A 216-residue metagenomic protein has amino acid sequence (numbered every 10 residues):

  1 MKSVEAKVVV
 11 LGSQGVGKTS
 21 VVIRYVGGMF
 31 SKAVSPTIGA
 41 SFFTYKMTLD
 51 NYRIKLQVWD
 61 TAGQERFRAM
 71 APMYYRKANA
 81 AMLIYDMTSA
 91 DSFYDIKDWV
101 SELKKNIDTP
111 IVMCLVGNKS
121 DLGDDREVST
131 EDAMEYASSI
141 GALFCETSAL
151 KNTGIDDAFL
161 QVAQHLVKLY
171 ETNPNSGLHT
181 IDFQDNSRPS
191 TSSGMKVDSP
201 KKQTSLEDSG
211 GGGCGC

Functional and structural regions predicted by a protein language model:
M1-G15, R53, T109-C216: Conserved P-loop small GTPase signature centered on TRAFAC-class small GTPases
T19: Walker A/P-loop
G27-R53, E127: Switch I (effector-binding) loop of TRAFAC-class P-loop GTPase G-domains
M47, V58-W59, M82-D86, C114-N118 (+1 more regions): Conserved beta-strand segments of the P-loop GTPase G domain that flank and frequently precede/overlap
L49-N51, P72-K77, K104-T109: Conserved catalytic network of the ASCE P-loop NTPase/AAA+ motor domain
I54-A69: Switch II (G3) loop of P-loop NTPases
A78-K97, I107-P110, D121-E127: Conserved Switch II/interswitch segment of TRAFAC-class P-loop GTPases
